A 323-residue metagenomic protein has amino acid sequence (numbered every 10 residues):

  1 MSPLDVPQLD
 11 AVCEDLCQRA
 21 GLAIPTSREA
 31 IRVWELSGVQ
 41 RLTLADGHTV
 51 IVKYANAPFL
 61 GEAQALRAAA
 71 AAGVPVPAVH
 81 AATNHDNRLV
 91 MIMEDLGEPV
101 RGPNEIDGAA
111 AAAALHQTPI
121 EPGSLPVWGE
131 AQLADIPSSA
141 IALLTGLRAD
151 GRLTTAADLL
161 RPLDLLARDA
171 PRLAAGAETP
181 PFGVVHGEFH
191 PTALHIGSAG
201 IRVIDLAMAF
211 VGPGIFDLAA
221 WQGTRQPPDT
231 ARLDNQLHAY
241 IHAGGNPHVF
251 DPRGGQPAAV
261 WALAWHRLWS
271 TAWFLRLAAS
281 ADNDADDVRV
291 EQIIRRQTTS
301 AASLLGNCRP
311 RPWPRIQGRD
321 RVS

Functional and structural regions predicted by a protein language model:
M1-S27: Juxta-kinase regulatory segment immediately upstream of eukaryotic protein kinase catalytic domains
L4, L268-S323: ATP/Mg2+ or Mg2+-diphosphate-binding catalytic cores that bind nucleotide phosphates or diphosphates via glycine-rich
A30-R32, L36-A131: ATP-binding pocket architecture of kinase catalytic cores
R32-L44, I51, V79, P171-F216: Active-site acidic catalytic loop and adjacent metal/ATP-binding pocket of ATP-dependent phosphoryl transfer enzymes
P99-P162, P180-F182, F210-V211, V288-Q292: A cross-family kinase active-site recognition segment
A109-A110, R202, A219-W221: Glycine-rich, phosphate-binding/catalytic loops in enzymes
P162-P171: Short proline/glycine- and basic residue-enriched helix-capping loop/turn segments at helix->loop/beta transitions
I215-H248, L263-N283, R295-S300: Active-site activation/catalytic loop segments of kinase-like enzymes and analogous catalytic loops in related
